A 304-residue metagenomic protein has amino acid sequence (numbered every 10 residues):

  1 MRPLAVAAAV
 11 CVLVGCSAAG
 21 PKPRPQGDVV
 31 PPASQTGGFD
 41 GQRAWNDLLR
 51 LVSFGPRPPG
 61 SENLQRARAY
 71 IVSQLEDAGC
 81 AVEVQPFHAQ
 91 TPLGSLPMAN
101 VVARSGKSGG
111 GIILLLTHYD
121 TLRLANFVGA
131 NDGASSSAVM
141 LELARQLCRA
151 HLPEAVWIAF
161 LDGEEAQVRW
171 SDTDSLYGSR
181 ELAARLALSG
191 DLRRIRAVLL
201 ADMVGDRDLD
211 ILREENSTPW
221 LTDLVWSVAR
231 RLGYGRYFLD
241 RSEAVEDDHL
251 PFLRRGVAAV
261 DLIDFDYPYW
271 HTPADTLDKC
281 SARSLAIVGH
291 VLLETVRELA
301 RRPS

Functional and structural regions predicted by a protein language model:
M1-V6: Bacterial N-terminal signal peptides that target proteins for export
V14-G15: C-terminal motif of bacterial Sec signal peptides marking the signal peptidase cleavage site
P21-R68, A78, D120-T121, P268-T276: N-terminal capping segment at the start of a domain
Q35, V84, H88, A197 (+1 more regions): Active-site-adjacent substrate-binding region of metalloamidase/peptidase-like peptide-processing proteins
D47-S108: A non-catalytic alpha/beta surface segment that caps or lines the substrate-entry region of metallo-dependent hydrolase
L49-R57, V72, E76-E83, E142-L152 (+4 more regions): Sec-exported extracytoplasmic/periplasmic mature domains
L51, Q85-F87, S105-K107, L116-D120 (+5 more regions): Active-site-proximal beta-strand/loop segments in catalytic clefts of secreted hydrolases
R123-V228, G233-Y234, R241-A244, H249: Acidic/histidine-rich catalytic neighborhood of metal-dependent amide-processing enzymes
